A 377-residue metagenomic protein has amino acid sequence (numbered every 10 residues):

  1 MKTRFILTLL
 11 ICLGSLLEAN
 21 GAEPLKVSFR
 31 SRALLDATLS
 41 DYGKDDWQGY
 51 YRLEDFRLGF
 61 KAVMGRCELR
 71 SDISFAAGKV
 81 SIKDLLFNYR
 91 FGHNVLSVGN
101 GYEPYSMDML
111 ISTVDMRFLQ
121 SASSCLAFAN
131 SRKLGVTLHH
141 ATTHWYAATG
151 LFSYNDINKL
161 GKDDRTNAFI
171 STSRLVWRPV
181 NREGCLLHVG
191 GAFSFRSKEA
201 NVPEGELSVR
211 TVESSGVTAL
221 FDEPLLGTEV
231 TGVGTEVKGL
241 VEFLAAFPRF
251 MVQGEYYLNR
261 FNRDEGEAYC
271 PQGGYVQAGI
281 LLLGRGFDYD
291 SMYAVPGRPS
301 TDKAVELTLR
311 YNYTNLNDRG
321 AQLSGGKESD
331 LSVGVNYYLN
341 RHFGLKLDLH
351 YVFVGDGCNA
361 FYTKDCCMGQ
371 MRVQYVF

Functional and structural regions predicted by a protein language model:
M1-F5: Positively charged n-region of N-terminal signal peptides that target proteins for export
L7-S15: Bacterial N-terminal signal peptides
C12, C67, C125, C185 (+3 more regions): Generic recognition of cysteine residues
L16-G21: Sec/Tat signal peptide C-region and signal peptidase I cleavage site
E23-G43, W47-I157, G161-E199, I280-L282 (+3 more regions): Outer membrane beta-barrel
S28, L186-H188, F195, E199-F221: Glycan-binding loop/region signatures in secreted carbohydrate-active enzymes
G43-D45, G205-F377: Outer-membrane beta-barrel pore domains
